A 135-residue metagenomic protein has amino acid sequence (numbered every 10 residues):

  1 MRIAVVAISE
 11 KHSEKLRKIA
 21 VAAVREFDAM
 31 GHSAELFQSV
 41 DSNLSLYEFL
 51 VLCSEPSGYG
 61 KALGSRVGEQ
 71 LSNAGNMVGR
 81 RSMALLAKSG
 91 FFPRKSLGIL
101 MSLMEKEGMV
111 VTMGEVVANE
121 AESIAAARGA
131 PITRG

Functional and structural regions predicted by a protein language model:
I3-G135: FMN-binding flavodoxin-like domain, especially the glycine-rich phosphate-binding loop
